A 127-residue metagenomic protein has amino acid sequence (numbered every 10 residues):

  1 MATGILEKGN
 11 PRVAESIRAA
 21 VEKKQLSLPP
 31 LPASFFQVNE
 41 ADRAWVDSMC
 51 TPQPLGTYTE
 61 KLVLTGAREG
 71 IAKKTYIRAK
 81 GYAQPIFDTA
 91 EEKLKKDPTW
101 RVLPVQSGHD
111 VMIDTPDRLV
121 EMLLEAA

Functional and structural regions predicted by a protein language model:
M1, T75-I77, L103: Hydrophobic/aromatic beta-strand patches that form the interior of the parallel beta-sheet core in alpha/beta enzyme
M1-P32, T57-Y58, V63, P85-F87 (+1 more regions): Flexible "cap/lid" loop of the alpha/beta hydrolase fold
V21-M49: Pocket-forming structural segment of enzyme catalytic cores
S48-A67: Active-site nucleophile elbow and catalytic-triad environment of alpha/beta-hydrolase enzymes
T65-I71, K95-D97: Short, conserved loop/helix-junction motifs that constitute active-site signature segments in enzyme catalytic cores
E69-G70, Y76-R78: Short beta-strand/loop motif that positions the catalytic acidic residue of the alpha/beta-hydrolase fold
K80-Q106, I113, E125-A126: Conserved loop-alpha-helix segment in the C-terminal half of the alpha/beta-hydrolase fold that carries the catalytic
P116-L124: Short, amphipathic alpha-helical "lid/cap" segments that border enzyme active or binding sites
